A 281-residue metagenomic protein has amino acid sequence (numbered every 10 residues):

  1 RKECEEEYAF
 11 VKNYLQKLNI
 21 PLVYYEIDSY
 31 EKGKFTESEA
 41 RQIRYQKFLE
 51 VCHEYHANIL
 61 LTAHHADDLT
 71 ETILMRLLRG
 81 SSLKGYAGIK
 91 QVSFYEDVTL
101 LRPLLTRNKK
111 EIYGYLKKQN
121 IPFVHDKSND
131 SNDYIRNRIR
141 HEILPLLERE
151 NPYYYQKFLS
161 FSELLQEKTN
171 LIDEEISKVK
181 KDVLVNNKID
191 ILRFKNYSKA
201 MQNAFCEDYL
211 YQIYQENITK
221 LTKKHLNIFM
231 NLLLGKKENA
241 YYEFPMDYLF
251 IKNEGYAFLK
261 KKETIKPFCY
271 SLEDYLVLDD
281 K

Functional and structural regions predicted by a protein language model:
R1-P145: Core alpha/beta nucleotide-donor-binding catalytic domains of modification enzymes
L18, Y55, E150, I213-N217 (+1 more regions): Solvent-exposed amphipathic alpha-helical surface segments
L78-R79, E148, L210-Y214: Hydrophobic/aromatic-lined pockets within catalytic cores
E96, L101-A200, A204-D208: Contiguous mid-protein beta-loop-alpha structural module that forms a pocket-lining wall or clamp of enzyme active
K188-D280: Mid-to-C-terminal catalytic/tRNA-binding core of tRNA(Ile)-lysidine synthase
